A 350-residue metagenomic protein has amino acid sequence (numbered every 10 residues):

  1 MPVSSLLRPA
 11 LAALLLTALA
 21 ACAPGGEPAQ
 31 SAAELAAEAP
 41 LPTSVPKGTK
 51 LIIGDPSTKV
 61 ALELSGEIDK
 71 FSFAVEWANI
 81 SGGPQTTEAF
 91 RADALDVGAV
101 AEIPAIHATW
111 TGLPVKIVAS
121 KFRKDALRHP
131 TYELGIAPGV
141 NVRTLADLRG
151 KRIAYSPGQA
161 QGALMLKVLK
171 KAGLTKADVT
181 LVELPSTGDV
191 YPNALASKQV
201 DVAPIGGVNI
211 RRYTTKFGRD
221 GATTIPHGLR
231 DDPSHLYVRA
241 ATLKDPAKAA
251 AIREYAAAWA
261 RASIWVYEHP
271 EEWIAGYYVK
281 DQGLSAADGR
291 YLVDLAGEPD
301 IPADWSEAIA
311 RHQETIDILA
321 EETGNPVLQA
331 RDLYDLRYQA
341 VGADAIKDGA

Functional and structural regions predicted by a protein language model:
M1-L11: Bacterial N-terminal signal peptides that target proteins for export
A18-A21: C-terminal motif of bacterial Sec signal peptides marking the signal peptidase cleavage site
A23-G26: Bacterial signal peptide processing site
A29-T175, E183-L184, D201, G207 (+1 more regions): Short, glycine-/small- and polar/acidic-enriched structural segments that line small-molecule recognition paths
I103, T187-K280: Pocket-lining segment of extracytoplasmic ligand-binding domains
R128-L134, D231-A241, T315: Small-molecule pocket liners
D245-P326: Secondary-structure end/capping motifs
I316-A350: Conserved C-terminal helix/tail region of periplasmic/extracytoplasmic solute-binding proteins
